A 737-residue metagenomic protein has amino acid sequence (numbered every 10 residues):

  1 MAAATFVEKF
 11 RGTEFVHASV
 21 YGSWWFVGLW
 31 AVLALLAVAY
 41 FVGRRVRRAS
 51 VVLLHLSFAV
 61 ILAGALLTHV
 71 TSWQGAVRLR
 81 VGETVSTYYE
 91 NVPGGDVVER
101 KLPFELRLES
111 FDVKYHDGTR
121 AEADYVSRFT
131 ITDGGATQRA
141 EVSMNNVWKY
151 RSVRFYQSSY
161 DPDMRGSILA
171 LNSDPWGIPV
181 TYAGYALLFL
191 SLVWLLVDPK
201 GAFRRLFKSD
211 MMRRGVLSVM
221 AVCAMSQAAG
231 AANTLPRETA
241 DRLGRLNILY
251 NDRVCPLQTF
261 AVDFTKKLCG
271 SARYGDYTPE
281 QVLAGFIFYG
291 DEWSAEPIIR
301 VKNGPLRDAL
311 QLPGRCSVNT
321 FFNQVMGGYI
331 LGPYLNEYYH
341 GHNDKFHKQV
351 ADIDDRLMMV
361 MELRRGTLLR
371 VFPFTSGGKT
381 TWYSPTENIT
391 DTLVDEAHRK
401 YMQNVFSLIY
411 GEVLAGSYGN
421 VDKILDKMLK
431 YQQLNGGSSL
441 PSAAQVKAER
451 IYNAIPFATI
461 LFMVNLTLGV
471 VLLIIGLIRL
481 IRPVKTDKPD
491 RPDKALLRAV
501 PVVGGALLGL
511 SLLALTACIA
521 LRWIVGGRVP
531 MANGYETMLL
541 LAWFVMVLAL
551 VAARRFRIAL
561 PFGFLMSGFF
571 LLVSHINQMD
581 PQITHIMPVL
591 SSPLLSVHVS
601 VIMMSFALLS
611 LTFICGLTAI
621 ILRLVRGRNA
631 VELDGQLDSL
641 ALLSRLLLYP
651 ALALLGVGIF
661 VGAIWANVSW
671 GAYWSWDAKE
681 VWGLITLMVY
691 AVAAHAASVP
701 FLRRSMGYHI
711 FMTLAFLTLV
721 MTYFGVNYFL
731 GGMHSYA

Functional and structural regions predicted by a protein language model:
M1-A737: Solvent-exposed, non-transmembrane regions of integral membrane proteins
